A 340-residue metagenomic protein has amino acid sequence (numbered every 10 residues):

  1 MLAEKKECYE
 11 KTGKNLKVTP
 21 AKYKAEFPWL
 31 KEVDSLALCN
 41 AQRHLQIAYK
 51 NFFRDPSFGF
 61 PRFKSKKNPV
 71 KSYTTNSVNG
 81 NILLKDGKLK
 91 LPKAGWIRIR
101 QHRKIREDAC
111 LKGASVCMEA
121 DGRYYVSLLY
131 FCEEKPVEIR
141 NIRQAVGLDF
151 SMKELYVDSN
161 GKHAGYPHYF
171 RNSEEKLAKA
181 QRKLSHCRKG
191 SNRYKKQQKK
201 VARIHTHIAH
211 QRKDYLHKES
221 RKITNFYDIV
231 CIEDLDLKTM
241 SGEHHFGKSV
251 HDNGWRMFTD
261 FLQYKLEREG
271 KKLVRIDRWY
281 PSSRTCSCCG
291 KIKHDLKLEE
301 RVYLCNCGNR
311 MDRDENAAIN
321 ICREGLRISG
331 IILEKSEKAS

Functional and structural regions predicted by a protein language model:
M1-S340: Nucleic-acid substrate recognition interfaces
